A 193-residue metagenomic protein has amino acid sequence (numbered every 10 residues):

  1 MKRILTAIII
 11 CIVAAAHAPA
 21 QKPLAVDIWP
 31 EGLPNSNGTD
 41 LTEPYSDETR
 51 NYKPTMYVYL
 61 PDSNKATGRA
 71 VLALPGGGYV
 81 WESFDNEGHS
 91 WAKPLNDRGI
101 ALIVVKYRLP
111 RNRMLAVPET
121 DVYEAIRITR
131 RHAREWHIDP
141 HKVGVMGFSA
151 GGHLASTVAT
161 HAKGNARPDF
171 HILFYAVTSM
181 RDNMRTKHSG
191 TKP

Functional and structural regions predicted by a protein language model:
I4-A14: Sec-dependent N-terminal signal peptides
A16-A20: Sec/Tat signal peptide C-region and signal peptidase I cleavage site
Q21-K65, R69, T186, P193: N-terminal cap/lid segment of alpha/beta-hydrolase-fold proteins
T67-G77: Short beta-strand element of the alpha/beta-hydrolase
A70, N96-I103, F170: A fold-wide structural signal in alpha/beta-hydrolase
G77, K106-P110, V177: Short beta-to-alpha linker loops that shape the active-site pocket of alpha/beta-hydrolase fold enzymes
S83-D85, S90-A92, I103-P140: Catalytic nucleophile-loop/oxyanion-hole region of alpha/beta-hydrolase and closely related hydrolase-like folds
E124-G190: Primarily recognizes the serine-hydrolase "nucleophile elbow" in alpha/beta-hydrolase and SGNH/GDSL folds
